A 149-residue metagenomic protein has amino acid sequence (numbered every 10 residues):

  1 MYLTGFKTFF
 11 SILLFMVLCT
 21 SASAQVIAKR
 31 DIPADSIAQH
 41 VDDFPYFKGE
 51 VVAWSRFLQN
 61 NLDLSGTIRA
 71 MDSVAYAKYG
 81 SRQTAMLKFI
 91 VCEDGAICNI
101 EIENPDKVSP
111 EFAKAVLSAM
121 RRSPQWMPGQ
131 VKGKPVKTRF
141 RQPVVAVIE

Functional and structural regions predicted by a protein language model:
Y2-G5, S11, A22-E149: Charge-biased low-complexity segments
